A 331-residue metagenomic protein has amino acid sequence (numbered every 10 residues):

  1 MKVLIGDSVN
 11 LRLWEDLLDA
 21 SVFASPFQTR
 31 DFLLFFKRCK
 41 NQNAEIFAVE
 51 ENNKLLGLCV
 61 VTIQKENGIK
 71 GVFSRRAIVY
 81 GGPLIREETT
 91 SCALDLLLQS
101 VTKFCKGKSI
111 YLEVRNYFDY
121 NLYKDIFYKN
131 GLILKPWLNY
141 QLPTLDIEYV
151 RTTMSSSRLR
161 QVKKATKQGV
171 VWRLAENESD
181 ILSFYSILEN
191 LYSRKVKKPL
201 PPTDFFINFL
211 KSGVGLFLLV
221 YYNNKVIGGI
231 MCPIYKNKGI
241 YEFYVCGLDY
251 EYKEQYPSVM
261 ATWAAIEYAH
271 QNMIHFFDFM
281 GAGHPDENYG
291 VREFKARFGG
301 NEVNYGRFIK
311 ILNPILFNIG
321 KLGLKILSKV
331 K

Functional and structural regions predicted by a protein language model:
K2-N52, L58-G68, Y117-N139, L145-E251: A conserved beta-strand-loop-helix scaffold within acyl/acetyltransferase catalytic domains
A48-E50, L84-T90, D95-K103, F205-P314: Aromatic (often tryptophan-rich) hydrophobic motifs at membrane interfaces
I63, D125-Y149, I274-K331: Active-site/acyl-donor-binding loops of N-acyltransferases
I63-G82: Conserved acyl-donor/pantetheine-binding loop and adjacent beta-alpha core of acyl/acetyltransferases and related
G82-L84, Q141: Short aromatic/hydrophobic contact patches that present stacked aromatics for nucleic-acid/ligand binding
C92-P136: Non-catalytic accessory segments adjacent to catalytic cores
L112-V114, R173, F277-M280: Short catalytic-loop micro-motif centered on adjacent basic/acidic residues
